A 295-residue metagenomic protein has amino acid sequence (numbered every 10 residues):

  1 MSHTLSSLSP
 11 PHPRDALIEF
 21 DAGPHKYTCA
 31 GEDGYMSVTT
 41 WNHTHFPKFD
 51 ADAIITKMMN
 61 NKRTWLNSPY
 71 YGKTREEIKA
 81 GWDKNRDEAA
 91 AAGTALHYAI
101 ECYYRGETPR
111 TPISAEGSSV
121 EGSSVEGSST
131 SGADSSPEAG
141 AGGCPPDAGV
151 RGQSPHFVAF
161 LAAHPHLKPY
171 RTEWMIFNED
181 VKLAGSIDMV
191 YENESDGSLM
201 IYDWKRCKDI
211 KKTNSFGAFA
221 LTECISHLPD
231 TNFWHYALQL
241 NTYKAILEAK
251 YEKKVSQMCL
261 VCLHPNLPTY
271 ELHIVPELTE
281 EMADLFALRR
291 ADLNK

Functional and structural regions predicted by a protein language model:
M1-A95: Charged, glycine-rich intrinsically disordered N-terminal tails and low-complexity linkers that flank
T4-S9, A89-S119, C144-I225: Catalytic cores of nuclease domains that cleave nucleic-acid phosphodiester backbones
H43-T44, C207, P276-E281: A short, sequence-level motif marking secondary-structure junctions
D52-T56, R75-K79, D83, H97 (+3 more regions): Generic detector of well-ordered alpha-helical segments enriched in charged/polar residues, highlighting helical
I78-G81, L221-H227: Short glycine/proline-rich turn/loop motifs
K84-R86, H227-T231: A short glycine/serine-rich beta->alpha loop
G117, G122, G127-S128, G132-S135 (+2 more regions): Small-residue-biased low-complexity repeat regions
S119, S124, T130, P229-K295: Metal-dependent nuclease catalytic regions and adjoining charged, substrate-binding loops involved in nucleic-acid end
